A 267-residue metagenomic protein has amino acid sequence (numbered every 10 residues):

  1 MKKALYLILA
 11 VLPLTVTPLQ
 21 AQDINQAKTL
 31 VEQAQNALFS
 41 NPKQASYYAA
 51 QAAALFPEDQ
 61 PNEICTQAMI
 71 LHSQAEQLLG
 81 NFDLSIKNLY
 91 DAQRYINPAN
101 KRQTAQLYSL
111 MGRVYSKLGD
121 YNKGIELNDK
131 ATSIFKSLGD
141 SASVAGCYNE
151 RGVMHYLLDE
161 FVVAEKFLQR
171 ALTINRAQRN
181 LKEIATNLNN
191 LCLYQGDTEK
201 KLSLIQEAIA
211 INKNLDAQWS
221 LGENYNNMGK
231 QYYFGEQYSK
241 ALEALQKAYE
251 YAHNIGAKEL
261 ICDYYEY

Functional and structural regions predicted by a protein language model:
M1-A34, L38-N41, P61, L110-K117 (+1 more regions): Bacterial Sec-dependent N-terminal signal peptides
L19-I70, D83, K87, R94 (+2 more regions): N-terminal leader/linker segments that initiate helical-solenoid repeat arrays
Q22, Q60, A99, G139 (+3 more regions): Structural signature of alpha-solenoid helical repeat scaffolds
V31, Q35-L38, Q67-L78, Q103-K117 (+4 more regions): Conserved alpha-helical positions within TPR/SEL1-like repeat arrays
A49, F56-P57, E76, Y95-N97 (+7 more regions): Eukaryotic all-alpha helical interaction scaffolds
Q51, D91, K130, S137 (+7 more regions): The canonical alpha-helical register within tetratricopeptide repeats
